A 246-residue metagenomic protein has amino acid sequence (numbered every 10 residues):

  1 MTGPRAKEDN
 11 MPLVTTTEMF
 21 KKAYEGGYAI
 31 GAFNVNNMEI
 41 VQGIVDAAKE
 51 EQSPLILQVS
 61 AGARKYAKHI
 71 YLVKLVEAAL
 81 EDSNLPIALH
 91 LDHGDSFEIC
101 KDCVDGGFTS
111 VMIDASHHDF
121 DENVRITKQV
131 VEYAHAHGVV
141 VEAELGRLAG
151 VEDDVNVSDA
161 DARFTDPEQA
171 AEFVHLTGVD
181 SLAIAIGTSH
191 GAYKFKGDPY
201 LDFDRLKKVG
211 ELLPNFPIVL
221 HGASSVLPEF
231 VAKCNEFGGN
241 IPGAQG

Functional and structural regions predicted by a protein language model:
M1-N10: Short, Lys/Arg-enriched N-terminal segments with co-localized hydrophobic residues within the first ~10-30 amino acids
N10-G31: N-terminal amphipathic alpha-helix/helix-capping segment at the start of soluble metabolic enzymes
T16-F20, N37-Q58, G62, Y71-N84 (+2 more regions): Alpha/beta enzyme core
G31-N37, L89-G94, A115-H117, P217-F230: Histidine-centered catalytic micro-motifs
K65: Acidic-and-aromatic substrate-binding clefts and catalytic sites of carbohydrate-active enzymes
K68: Conserved, carboxylate-rich catalytic/transport cores that coordinate ions
G210-G246: Hydrophobic alpha-helical bundle architecture
